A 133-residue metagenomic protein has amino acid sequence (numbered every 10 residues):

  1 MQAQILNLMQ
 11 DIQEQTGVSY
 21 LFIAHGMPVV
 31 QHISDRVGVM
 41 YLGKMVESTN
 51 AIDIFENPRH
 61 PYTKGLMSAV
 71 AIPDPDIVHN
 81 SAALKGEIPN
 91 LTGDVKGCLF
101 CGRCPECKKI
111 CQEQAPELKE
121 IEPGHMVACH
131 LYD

Functional and structural regions predicted by a protein language model:
M1-H79: P-loop NTP-binding/switch modules centered on Walker-like glycine-rich loops
A51-D133: Charged, flexible cofactor/metal-binding loops and thiol motifs
